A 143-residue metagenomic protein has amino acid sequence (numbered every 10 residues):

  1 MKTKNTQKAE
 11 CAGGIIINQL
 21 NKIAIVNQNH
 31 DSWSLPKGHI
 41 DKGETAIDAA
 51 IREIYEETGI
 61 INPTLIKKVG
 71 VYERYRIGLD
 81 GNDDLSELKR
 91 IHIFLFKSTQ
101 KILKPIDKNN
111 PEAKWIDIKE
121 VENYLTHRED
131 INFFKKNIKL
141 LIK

Functional and structural regions predicted by a protein language model:
M1-G13, D83-D84: Acidic, metal-coordinating catalytic segment for phosphate/diphosphate chemistry, firing primarily on the Nudix
Q7, S32, A113-K114: A residue-level structural signature of the nucleotidyltransferase/glycosyltransferase Rossmann-like core
N18-Q19: Residue-level detector of Asp-centered blade-edge/turn motifs that repeat once per structural unit in beta-propeller
Q28: Short loop/turn segments immediately following the C-termini of beta-strands
S34-G38: A short gly/proline-enriched turn/hairpin at secondary-structure junctions
I40-N132: Unchanged
K136-K143: C-terminal alpha-helix
